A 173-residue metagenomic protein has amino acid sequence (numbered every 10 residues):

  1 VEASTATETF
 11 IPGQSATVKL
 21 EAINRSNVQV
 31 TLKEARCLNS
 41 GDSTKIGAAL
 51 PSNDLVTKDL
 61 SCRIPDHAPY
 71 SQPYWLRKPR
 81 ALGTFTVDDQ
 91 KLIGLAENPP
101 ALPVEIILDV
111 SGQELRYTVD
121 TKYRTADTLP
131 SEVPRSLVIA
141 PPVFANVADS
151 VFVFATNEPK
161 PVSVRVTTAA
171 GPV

Functional and structural regions predicted by a protein language model:
V1-V18, S26: Long amphipathic alpha-helical scaffold segments
A3-T7, K45-G47, A148-S150: Surface-exposed, proline-enriched loop/turn segments that connect beta strands in immunoglobulin-like
E8-Q14, V151-P159: Short, solvent-exposed loop/linker segments at the N-terminal edge of repeated beta-sheet extracellular domains
A16, V56, L102, K160-V162: Hydrophobic core residues within well-ordered beta-strands of beta-rich domains
A22-S26, V164-P172: Asparagine-centered strand-capping/turn motif at beta-strand->loop junctions
R36-T44, V173: Short, solvent-exposed loop/linker segments at beta-strand-coil boundaries, enriched for Pro/Gly and Ser/Thr
P51-D120: Eukaryote-biased detector of low-complexity, proline/serine/threonine-rich segments and adjacent exposed loops
E105, G112-V147: Short beta-strand elements
